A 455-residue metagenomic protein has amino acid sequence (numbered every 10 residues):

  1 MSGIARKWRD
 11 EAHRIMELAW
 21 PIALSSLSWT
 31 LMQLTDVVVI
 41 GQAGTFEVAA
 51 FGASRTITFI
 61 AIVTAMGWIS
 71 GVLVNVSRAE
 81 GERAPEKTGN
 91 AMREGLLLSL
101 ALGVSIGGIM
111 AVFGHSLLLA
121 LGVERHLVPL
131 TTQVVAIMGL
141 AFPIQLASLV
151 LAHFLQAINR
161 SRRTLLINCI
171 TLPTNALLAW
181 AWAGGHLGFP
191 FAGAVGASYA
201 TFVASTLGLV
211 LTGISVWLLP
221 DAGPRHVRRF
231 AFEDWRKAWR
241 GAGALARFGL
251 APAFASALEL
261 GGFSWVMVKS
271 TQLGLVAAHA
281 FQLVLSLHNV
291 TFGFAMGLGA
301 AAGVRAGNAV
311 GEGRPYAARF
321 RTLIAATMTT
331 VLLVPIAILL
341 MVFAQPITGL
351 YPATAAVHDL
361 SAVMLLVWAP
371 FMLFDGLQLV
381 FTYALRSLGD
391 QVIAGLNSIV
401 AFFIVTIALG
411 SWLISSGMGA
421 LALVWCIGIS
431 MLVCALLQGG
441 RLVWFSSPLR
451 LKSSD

Functional and structural regions predicted by a protein language model:
M1-I22, V76-I144, T174, A181 (+3 more regions): Short alpha-helical transmembrane segments in multi-pass integral membrane proteins
E17-D36, I137, S148, A204-G208 (+4 more regions): Transmembrane helical elements of multi-pass membrane transporters/channels
L24, S28, M32, A61-A65 (+14 more regions): Residue-level hotspots within pore-lining transmembrane alpha-helices of multi-pass secondary transporters
L27-A49, L118-R125, A181-A192, A253 (+4 more regions): Helix-terminus/linker motif at the lipid-water interface of multi-pass membrane proteins
L34-V38, G108, V150-F154, A176-G184 (+7 more regions): Alpha-helical transmembrane segments of multipass membrane proteins
I40-F59, H126-L130, A194-V195, Y199 (+5 more regions): Interfacial/gating helices of multi-pass transporter permease domains
A50-G108, S148-N159, R163-T164, A280-A344 (+2 more regions): Small-residue-rich hydrophobic transmembrane alpha-helices
M66-I69, L73, M138-A157, T164-N175 (+5 more regions): Short runs within selected transmembrane alpha-helices of multi-pass transporters and secretion channels
